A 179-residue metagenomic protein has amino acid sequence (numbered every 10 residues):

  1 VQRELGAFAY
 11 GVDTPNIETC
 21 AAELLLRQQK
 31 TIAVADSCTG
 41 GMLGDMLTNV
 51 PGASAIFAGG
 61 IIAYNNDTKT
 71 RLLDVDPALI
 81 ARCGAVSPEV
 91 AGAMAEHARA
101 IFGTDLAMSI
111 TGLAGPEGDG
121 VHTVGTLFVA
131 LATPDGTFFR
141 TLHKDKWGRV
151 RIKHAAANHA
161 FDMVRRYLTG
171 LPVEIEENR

Functional and structural regions predicted by a protein language model:
V1-R179: Short alpha-helical segments enriched in small residues
